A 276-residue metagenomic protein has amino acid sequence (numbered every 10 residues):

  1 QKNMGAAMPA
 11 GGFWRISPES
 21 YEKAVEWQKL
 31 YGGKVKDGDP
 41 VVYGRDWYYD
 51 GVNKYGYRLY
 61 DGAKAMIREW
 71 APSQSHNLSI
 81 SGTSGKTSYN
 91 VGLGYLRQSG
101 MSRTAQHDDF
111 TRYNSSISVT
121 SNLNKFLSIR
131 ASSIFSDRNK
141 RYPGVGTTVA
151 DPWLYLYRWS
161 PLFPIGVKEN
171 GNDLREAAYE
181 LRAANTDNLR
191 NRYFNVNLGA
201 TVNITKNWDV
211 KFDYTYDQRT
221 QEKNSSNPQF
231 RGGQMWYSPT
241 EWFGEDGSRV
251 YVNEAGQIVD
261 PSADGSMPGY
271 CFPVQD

Functional and structural regions predicted by a protein language model:
Q1-Q106: Residues embedded in well-ordered regular secondary structure
K54-G94, Q98-M101, R112-N191, R219-G247: Flexible loop and strand-edge segments within Gram-negative outer membrane beta-barrel domains
A105-D108, L181, D213: "Short basic amphipathic alpha-helical interaction patches in structured regions
T111-Y113, I117, V202-N207: A generic structural signal for ordered secondary structure
Y193-N195: Short, solvent-exposed loop/turn segments enriched in Ser/Thr/Gly
N197-Y216, P228: Charge-patterned, long linear interaction tracts outside catalytic cores
R249-Y251, I258-D260: Short linear proline/tyrosine/threonine-rich motifs used for host-factor recruitment and membrane trafficking/assembly
P261-D276: Short, intrinsically disordered, charge-balanced linker/junction segments flanking boundaries in proteins
